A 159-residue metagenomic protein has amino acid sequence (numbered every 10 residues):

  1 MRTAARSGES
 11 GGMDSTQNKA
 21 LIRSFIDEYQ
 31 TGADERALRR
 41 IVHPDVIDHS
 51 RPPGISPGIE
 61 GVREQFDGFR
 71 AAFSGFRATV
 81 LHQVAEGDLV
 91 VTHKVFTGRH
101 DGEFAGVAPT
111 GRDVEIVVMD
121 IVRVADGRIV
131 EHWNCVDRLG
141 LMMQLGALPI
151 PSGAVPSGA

Functional and structural regions predicted by a protein language model:
M1-A159: C-terminal and inter-domain tail/linker signature
